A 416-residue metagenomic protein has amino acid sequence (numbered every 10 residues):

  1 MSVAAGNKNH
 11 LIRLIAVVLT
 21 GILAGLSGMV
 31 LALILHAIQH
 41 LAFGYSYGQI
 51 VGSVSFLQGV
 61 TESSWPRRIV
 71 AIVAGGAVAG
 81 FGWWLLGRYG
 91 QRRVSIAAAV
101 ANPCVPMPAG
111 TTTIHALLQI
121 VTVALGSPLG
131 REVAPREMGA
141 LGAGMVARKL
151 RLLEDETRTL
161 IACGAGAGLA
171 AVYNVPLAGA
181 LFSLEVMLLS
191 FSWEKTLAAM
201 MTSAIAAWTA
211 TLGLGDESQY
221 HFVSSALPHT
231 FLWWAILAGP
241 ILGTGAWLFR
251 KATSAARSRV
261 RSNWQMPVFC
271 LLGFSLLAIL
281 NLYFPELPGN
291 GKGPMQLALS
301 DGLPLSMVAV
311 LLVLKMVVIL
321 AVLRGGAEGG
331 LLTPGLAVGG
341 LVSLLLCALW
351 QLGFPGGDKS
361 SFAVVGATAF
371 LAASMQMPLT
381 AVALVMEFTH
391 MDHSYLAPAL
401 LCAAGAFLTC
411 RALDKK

Functional and structural regions predicted by a protein language model:
M1-K416: Alpha-helical transmembrane segments and immediately membrane-proximal extracytoplasmic
